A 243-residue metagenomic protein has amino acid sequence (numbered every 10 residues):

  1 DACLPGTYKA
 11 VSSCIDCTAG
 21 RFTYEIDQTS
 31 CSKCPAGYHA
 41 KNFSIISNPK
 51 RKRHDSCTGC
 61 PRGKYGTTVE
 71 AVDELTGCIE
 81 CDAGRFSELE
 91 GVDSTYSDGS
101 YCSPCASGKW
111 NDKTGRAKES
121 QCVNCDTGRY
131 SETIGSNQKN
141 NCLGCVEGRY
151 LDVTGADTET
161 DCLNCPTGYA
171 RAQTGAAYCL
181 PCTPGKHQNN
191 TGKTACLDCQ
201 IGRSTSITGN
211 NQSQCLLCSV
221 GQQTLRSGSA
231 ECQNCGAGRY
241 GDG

Functional and structural regions predicted by a protein language model:
D1-G243: Disulfide-rich, cysteine-dense extracellular ectodomains and adjacent flexible linkers of secreted and cell-surface
